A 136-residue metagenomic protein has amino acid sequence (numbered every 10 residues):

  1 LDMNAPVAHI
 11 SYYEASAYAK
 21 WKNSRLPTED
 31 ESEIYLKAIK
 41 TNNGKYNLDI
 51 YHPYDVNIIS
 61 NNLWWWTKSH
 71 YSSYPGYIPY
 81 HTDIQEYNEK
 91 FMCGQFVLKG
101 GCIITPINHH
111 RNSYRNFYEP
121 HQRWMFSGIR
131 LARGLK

Functional and structural regions predicted by a protein language model:
L1-K40, N47-N57: Short aromatic-cysteine micro-motif
D2, S16, G44-Y46, N88 (+2 more regions): Homeobox/homeodomain signature
Y12-Y13, Y18, Y35, Y46 (+5 more regions): Sequence-level detector for tyrosine residue identity
K40-T41, S113: Short, glycine/charged-enriched secondary-structure capping and boundary segments
I59-K136: Surface-exposed recognition segments
